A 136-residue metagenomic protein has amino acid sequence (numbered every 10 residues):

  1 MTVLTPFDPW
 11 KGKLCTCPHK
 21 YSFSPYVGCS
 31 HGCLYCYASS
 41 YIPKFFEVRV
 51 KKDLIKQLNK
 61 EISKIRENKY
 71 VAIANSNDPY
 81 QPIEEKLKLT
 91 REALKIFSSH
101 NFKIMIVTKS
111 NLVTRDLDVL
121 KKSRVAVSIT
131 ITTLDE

Functional and structural regions predicted by a protein language model:
M1-S128, T132-D135: Conserved Radical SAM active-site core
